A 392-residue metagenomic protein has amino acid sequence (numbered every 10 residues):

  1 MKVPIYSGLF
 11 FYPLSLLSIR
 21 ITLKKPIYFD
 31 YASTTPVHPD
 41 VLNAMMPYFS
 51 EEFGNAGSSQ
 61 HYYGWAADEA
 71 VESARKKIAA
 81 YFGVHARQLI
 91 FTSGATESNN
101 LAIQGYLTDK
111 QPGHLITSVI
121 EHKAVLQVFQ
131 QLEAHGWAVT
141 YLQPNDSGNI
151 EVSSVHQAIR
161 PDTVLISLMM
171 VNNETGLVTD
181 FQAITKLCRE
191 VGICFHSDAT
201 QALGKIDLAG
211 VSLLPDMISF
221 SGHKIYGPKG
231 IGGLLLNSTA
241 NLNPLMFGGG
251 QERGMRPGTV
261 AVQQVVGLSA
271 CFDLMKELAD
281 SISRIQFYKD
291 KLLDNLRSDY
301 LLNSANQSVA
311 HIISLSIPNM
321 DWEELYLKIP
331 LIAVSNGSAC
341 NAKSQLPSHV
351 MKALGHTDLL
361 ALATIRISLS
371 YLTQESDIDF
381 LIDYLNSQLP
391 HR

Functional and structural regions predicted by a protein language model:
M1-F11: Positively charged N-terminal leader segments that act as targeting/secretion signals
F10-R392: Pyridoxal 5′-phosphate
